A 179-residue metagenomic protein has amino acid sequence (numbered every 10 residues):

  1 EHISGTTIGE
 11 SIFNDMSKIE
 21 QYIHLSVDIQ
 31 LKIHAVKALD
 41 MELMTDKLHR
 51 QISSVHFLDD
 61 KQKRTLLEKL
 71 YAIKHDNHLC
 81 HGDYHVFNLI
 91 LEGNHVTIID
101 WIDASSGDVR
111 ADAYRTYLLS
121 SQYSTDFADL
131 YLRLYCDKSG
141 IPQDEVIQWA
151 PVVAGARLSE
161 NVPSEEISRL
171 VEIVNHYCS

Functional and structural regions predicted by a protein language model:
E1-L43, K47, S53-L58, K74: ATP-binding pocket architecture of kinase catalytic cores
I8-S11, I90, G107, L119: Active-site-proximal flexible loops/turns
I23-S26, K63, I167: Hydrophobic packing residues in well-ordered alpha-helices of helical domains and bundles
H24, D28-L31, A35, S53 (+5 more regions): Surface-exposed alpha-helical segments enriched in charged/polar residues
A38, H49, S53-H56, Y71 (+4 more regions): A generic structural signal for secondary-structure junctions that act as hinges or helix/strand caps at the edges
H56-K63, H85-F87: A structural motif
E68-A111: Active-site acidic catalytic loop and adjacent metal/ATP-binding pocket of ATP-dependent phosphoryl transfer enzymes
R115-S179: Helix-rich C-terminal or lid/interface subdomains of diverse kinases
